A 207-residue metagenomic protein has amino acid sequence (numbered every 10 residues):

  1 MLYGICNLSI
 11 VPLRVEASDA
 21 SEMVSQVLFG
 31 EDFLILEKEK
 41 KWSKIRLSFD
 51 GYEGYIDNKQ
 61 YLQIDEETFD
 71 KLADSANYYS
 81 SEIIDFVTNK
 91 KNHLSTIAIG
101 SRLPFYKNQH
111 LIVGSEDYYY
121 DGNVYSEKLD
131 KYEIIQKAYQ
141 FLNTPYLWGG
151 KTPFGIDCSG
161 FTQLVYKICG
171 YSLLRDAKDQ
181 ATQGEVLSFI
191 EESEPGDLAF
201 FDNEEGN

Functional and structural regions predicted by a protein language model:
M1-L2, S25, D32, E39 (+3 more regions): Boundary regions of SH3-family modules and the immediately adjacent low-complexity/disordered segments in eukaryotic
Y3-R14, D70-D85, L164-Q180: Short, basic/aromatic beta-hairpin or loop at an interaction surface
A17-E22, I84-H93, A181-F189: Short alpha-helix capping/helix-loop boundary micro-motifs
S21, V27, I97, E192-S193: Short, well-ordered loop/turn sites that connect or cap secondary structure elements
A138, T152-C169: Active-site nucleophilic cysteine motif
G149-I156, G184-V186: A glycine-rich, coil/turn loop motif that links secondary-structure elements
Y171-N207: ...with weaker cross-activation on analogous glycine-rich loops/strands in unrelated enzymes
